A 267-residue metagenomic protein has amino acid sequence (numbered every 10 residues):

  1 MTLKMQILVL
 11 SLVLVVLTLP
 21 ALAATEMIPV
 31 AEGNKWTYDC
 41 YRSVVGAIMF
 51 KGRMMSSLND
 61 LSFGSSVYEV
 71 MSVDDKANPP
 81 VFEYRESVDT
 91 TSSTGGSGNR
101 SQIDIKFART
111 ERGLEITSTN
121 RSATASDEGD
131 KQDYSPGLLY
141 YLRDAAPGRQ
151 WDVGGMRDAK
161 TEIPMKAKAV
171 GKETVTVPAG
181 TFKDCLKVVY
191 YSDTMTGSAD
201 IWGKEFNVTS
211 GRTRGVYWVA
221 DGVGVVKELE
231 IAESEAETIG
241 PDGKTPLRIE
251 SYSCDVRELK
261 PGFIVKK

Functional and structural regions predicted by a protein language model:
M1-V9: Bacterial N-terminal signal peptides that target proteins for export
L3, M55-N59, S92-T94, Q102-I103 (+5 more regions): Intrinsically disordered, low-complexity segments enriched in polar/charged residues with Gly/Pro, especially when
Q6, N120-T124, V153-G155, T196-A199: Short, positively charged
V9-T18: Bacterial N-terminal signal peptides
L19-A23: Sec/Tat signal peptide C-region and signal peptidase I cleavage site
A24-E86, T90, M156-K267: Acidic, serine/threonine-rich low-complexity disordered tracts
R85-P147: An acidic-aromatic
A145-W151, A169: Acidic, glycine-rich loop-and-strand cores that form catalytic or ligand-binding grooves in diverse globular domains
